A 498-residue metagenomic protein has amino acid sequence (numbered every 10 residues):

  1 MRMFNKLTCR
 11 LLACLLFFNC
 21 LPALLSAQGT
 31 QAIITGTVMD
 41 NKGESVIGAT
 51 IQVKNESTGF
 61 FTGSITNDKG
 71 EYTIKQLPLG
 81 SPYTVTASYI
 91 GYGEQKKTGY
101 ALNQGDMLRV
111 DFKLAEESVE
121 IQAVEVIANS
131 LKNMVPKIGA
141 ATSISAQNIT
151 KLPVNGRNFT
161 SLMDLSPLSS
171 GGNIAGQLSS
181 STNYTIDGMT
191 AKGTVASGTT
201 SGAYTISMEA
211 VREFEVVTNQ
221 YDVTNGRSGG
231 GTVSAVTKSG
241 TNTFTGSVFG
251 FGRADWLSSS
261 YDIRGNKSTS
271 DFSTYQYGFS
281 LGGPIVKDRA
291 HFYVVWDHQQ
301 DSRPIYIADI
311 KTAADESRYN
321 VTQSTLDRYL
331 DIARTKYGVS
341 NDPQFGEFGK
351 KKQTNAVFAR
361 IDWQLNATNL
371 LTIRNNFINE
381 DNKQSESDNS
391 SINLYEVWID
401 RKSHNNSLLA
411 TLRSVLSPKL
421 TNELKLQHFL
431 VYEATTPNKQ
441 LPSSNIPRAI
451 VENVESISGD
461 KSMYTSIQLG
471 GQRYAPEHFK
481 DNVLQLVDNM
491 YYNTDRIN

Functional and structural regions predicted by a protein language model:
L25-N129, M134: Periplasm-facing N-terminal accessory domains of Gram-negative outer-membrane beta-barrel systems
Q28, T66, N225-R227, T269-T274 (+4 more regions): Short sequence motifs at beta-strands and strand-loop junctions characteristic of Gram-negative outer-membrane
N67, G93, T98-K113, Q122-S239 (+3 more regions): Periplasmic N-terminal accessory/gating domains of Gram-negative outer-membrane beta-barrel systems
N129, N219, F249-R253, D297-Q299 (+4 more regions): Outer-membrane beta-barrel pore domains and translocons
I174, A235, F279-G283, A359-W363 (+2 more regions): Residues on the lipid-exposed face of transmembrane beta-strands in outer-membrane beta-barrel proteins
T182, A210, G240-F244, D288-F292 (+4 more regions): Outer-envelope beta-barrel architecture signal
E209-E215, V223-S234, K238-R328, K352-V357: Outer-membrane beta-barrel translocator/receptor signature
Q353, Q364-N498: Replace "related TpsB outer-membrane translocases also match" with "some related outer-membrane beta-barrels such as
